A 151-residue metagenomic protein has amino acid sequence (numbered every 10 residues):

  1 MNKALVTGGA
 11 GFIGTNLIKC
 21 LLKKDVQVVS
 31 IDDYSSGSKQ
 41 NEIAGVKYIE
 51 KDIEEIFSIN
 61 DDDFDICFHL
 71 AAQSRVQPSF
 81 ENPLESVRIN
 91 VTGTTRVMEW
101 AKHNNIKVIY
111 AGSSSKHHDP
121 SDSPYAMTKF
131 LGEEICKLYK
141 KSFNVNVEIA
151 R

Functional and structural regions predicted by a protein language model:
M1-R151: N-terminal Rossmann-like NAD(P)+-binding domain of SDR-like oxidoreductases, especially those catalyzing
